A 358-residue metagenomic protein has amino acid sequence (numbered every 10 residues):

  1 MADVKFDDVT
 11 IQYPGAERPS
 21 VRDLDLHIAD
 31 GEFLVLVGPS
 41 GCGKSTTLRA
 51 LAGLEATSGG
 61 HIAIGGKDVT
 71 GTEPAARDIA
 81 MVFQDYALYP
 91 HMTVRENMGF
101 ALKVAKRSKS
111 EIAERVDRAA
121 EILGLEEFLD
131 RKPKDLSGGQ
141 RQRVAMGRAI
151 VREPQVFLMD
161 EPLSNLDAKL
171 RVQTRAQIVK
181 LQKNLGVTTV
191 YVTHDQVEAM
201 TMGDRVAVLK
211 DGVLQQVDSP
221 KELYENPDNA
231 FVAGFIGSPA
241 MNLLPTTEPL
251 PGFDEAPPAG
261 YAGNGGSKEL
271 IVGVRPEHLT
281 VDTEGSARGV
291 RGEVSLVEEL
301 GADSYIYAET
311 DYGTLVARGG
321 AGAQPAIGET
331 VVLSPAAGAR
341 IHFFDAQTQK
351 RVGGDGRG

Functional and structural regions predicted by a protein language model:
M1-D3, I11-D23, T72-A76: A short, flexible loop at the N-terminus of ABC-type nucleotide-binding domains that lies
V37-P39: The feature captures the beta-strand-to-loop junction immediately N-terminal to the Walker
S45-L48, V144: ABC ATPase nucleotide-binding domain helices that frame the ATP-binding cleft
A52: Helix-to-loop junction immediately C-terminal to a conserved catalytic motif
G60-D68: Conserved ABC transporter NBD signature motif
P74-F231: ABC ATPase nucleotide-binding domains
D228-S295, A308-P325, G354-G358: ATPase nucleotide-binding modules
